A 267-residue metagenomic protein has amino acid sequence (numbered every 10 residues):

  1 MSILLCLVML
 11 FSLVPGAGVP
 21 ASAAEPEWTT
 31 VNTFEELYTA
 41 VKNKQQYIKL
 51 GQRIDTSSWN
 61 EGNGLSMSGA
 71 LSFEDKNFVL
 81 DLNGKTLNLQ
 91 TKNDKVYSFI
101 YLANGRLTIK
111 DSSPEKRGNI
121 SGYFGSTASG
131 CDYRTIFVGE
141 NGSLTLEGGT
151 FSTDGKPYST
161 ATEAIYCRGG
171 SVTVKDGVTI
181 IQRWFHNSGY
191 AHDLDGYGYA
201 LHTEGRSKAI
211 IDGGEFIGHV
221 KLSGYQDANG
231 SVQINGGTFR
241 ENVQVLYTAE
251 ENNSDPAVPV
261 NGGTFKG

Functional and structural regions predicted by a protein language model:
M1-V8: Sec-dependent N-terminal signal peptides
L7, A21, R168-G169: Eukaryotic intrinsically disordered, low-complexity regions
F11-E27: Sec-dependent signal peptide cleavage junction
A23-T39, G213-G214, N235-G267: Extracellular/surface-exposed low-complexity segments
A24-G64: Acidic Gly/Asp/Thr-rich repetitive segments characteristic of extracellular carbohydrate-active and adhesion proteins
T33, L102-A103, G139, E204 (+3 more regions): Extracytoplasmic/secretory soluble proteins
S57-V79, L87-K110, G122-L144, Y158-V172 (+2 more regions): Extracellular beta-strand-rich solenoid/capping regions of secreted or surface-exposed proteins that bind or remodel
L80-K95, D111-D132, L144-A161, K175-Y197 (+3 more regions): Beta-strand-rich solenoid/repeat architectures in extracellular/passenger domains of polysaccharide-targeting enzymes
